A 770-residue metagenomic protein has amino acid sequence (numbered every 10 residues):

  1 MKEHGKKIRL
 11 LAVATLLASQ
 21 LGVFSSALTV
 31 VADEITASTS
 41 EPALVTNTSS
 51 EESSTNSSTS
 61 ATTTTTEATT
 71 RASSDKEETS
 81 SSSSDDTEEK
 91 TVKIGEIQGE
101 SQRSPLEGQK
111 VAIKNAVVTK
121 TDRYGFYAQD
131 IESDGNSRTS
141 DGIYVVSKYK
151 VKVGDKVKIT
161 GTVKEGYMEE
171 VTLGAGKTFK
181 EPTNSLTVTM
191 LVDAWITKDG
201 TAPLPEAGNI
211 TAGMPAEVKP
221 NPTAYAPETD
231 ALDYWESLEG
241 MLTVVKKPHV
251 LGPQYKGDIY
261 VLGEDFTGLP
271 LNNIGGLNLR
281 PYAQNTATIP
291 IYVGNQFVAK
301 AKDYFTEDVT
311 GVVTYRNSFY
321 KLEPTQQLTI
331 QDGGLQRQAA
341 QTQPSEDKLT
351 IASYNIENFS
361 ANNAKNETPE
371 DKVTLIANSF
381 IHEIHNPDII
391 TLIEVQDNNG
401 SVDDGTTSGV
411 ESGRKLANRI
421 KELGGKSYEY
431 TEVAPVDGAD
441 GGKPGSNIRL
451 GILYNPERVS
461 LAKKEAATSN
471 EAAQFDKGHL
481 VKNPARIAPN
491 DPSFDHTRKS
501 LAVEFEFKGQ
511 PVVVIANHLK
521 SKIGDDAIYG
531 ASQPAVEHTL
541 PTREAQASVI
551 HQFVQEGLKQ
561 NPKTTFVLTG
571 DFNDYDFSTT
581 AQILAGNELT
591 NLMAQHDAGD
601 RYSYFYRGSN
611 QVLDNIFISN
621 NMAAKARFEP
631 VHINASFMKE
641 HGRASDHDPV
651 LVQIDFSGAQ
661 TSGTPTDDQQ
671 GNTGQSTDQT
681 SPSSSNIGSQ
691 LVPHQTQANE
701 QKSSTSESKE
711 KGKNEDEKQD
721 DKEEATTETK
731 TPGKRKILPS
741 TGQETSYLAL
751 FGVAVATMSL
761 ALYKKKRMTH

Functional and structural regions predicted by a protein language model:
M1-K7, D571, K766-H770: Positively charged n-region of N-terminal signal peptides that target proteins for export
M1-V31, L750-L762: Gram-negative bacterial Sec-dependent N-terminal signal peptides
K2, S26-G95, E107-G108, T661-K734: Low-complexity, acidic Ser/Thr/Pro-rich repeat tracts that form intrinsically disordered stalk/linker regions of very
A14, K150-D155, K718-E724: Exposed regions on extracellular, virion, or secretory-pathway luminal proteins
Q20, K730, R735-R767: A cross-kingdom C-terminal cell-surface attachment/processing module
V23-S25, D134-T139, A624, S746: Short, surface-exposed beta-strand/loop "edge" segments at domain boundaries and coil↔beta transitions
S84-T350, Y354, N358-N362, E367-N386 (+4 more regions): Extended non-catalytic accessory segments flanking core domains
P324-G663: Divalent cation-coordinating acidic motifs and surrounding scaffolds that mediate Ca2+/Mg2+/Mn2+/Zn2+-dependent binding
